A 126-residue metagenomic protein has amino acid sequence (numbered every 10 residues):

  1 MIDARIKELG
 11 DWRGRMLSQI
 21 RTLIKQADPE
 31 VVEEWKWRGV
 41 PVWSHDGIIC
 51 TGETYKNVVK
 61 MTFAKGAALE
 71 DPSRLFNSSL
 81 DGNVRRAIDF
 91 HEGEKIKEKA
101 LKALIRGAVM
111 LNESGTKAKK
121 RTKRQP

Functional and structural regions predicted by a protein language model:
M1-P126: Charge-dense, helix-prone N-terminal extensions
